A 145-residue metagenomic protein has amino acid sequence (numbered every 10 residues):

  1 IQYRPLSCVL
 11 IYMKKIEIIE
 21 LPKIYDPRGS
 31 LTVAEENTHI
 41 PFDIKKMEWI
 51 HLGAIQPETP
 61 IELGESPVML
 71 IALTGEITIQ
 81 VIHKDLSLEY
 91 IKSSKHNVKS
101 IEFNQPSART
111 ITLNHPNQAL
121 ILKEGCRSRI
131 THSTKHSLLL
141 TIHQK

Functional and structural regions predicted by a protein language model:
I1-Y12: Short, Lys/Arg-enriched N-terminal segments with co-localized hydrophobic residues within the first ~10-30 amino acids
Q2-Y3, Y90, H96, Q105: Low-complexity, intrinsically disordered or signal/transmembrane-proximal segments
R4-P5, G53, V98, S107: Compositionally biased, intrinsically disordered low-complexity segments enriched in polar/proline residues
M13-I91, F103-Q118, T131, K135-K145: Non-catalytic, conserved peripheral segments adjacent to functional cores
E124-G125: Extracellular beta-helix/beta-solenoid repeat scaffolds
